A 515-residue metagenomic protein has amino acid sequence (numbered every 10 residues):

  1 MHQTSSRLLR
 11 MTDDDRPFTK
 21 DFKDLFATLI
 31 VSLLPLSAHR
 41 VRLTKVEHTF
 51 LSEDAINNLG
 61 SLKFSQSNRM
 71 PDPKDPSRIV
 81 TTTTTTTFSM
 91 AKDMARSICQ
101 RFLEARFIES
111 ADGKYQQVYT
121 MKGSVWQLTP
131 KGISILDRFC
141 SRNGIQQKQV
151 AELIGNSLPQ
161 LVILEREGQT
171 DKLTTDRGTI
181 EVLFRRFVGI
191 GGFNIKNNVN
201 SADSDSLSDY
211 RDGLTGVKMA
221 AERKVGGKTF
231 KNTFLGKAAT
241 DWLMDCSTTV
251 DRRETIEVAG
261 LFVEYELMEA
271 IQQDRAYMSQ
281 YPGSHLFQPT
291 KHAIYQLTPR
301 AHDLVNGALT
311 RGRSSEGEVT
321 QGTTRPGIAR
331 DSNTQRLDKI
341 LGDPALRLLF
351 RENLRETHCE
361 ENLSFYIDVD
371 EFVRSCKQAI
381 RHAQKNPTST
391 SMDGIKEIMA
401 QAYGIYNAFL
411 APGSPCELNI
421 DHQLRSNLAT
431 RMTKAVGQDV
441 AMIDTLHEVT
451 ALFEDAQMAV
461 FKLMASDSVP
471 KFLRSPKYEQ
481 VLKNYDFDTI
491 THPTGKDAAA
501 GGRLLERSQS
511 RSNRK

Functional and structural regions predicted by a protein language model:
M1-K515: Intrinsically disordered, low-complexity segments enriched in serine/threonine/proline and acidic residues
